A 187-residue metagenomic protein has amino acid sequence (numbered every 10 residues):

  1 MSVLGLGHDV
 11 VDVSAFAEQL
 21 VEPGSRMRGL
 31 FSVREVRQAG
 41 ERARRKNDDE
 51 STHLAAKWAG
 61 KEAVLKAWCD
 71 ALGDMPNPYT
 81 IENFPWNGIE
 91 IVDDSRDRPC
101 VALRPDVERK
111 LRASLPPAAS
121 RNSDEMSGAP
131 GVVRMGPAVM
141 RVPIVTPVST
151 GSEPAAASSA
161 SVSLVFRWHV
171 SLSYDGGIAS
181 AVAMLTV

Functional and structural regions predicted by a protein language model:
M1-V187: Core catalytic alpha/beta fold that binds nucleotide/phospho-ligands
